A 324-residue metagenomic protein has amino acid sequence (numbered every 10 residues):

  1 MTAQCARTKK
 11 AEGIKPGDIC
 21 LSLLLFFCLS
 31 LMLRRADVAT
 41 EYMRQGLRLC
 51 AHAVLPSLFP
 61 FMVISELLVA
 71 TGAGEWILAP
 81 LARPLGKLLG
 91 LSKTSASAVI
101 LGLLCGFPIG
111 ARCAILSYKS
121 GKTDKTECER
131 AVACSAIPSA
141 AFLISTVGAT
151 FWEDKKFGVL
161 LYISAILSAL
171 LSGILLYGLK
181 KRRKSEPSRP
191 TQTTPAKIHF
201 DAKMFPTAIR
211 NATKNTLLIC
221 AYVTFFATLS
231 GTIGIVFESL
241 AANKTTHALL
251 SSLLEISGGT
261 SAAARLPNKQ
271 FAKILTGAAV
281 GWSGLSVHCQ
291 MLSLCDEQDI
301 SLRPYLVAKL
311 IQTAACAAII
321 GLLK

Functional and structural regions predicted by a protein language model:
K9-L23: N-terminal membrane topogenic signal
L23-V38, M43-L55, F59-V63, L67 (+1 more regions): Selected transmembrane alpha-helices and immediately adjacent juxtamembrane segments of polytopic inner-membrane
L49, A98-L103, C128-A136, F157-A169 (+4 more regions): Alpha-helical transmembrane segments of multi-pass membrane proteins, especially transporters and channels
A73, F205-V280: Transmembrane helical segments that form the transport core of multi-pass membrane transport proteins
R83-S95, V99, S185-M204, S251-S252: Juxtamembrane inter-helical linkers in multi-pass membrane proteins
L88-W152, L250-P267, F271-C295: Alpha-helical membrane segments and immediately flanking helix-loop junctions that form or couple to the substrate/ion
S117-L179, S293-A318: Membrane-core helix-loop-helix motifs of multi-pass transport proteins
I319-K324: Juxtamembrane boundary at the C-terminal end of a transmembrane helix
